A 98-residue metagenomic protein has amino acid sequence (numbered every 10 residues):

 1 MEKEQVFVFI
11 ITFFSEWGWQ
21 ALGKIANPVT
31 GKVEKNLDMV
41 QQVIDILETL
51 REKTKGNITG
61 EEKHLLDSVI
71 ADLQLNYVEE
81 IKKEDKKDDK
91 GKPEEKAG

Functional and structural regions predicted by a protein language model:
M1-D45, T49, E61-K87, G91-G98: N-terminal intrinsically disordered, cationic/polar leader segments that include organellar targeting peptides
E52-G60: Well-ordered alpha/beta subsegment
